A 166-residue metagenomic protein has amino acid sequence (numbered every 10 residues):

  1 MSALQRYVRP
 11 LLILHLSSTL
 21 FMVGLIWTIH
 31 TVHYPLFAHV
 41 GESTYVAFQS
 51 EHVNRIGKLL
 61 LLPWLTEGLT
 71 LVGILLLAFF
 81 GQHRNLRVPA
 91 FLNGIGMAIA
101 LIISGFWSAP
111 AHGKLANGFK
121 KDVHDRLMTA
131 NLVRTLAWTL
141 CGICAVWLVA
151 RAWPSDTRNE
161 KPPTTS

Functional and structural regions predicted by a protein language model:
S2, P154-S166: Short, charged juxtamembrane terminal tails flanking transmembrane helices
A3-L20, L76, F80-A98: Interfacial segments of alpha-helical transmembrane regions
Q5-T66, P110-R126: Interfacial loop at the N-terminal end of multi-pass membrane proteins
I26-I29, L71-A78, S104, A145-A152: Structural signal for membrane-spanning alpha-helices in multi-pass inner-membrane proteins, emphasizing helix cores
Y34, A38, F79-L86, A109 (+2 more regions): Transmembrane helix-loop junctions in multipass membrane proteins, especially transporters and channels
P63-I74, T135-I143: Core segments of transmembrane alpha-helices that mediate helix-helix packing or line hydrophobic substrate/ligand
M97-F106: Mid-bilayer segments of alpha-helical transmembrane spans in multi-pass integral membrane proteins that mediate
A116-A150: Alpha-helical transmembrane segments of multi-pass integral membrane proteins, characterized by long hydrophobic
